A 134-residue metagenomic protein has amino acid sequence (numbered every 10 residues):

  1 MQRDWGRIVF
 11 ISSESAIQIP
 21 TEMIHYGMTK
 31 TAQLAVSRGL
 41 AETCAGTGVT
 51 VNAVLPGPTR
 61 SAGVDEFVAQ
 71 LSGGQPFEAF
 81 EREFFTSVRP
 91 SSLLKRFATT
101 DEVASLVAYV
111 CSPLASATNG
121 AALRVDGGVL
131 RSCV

Functional and structural regions predicted by a protein language model:
S13: Residue(s) in the substrate-gating loop at a strand-loop-helix junction that position the organic substrate next
Q18, V107-A108, L114, T118-V134: Short C-terminal tail/terminal secondary-structure segment of NAD(P)H-dependent dehydrogenase/reductase domains
Q18-I24, G46-T47, K95, P113: Active-site loop immediately N-terminal to the catalytic Tyr-X3-Lys motif of short-chain dehydrogenase/reductase
T29, S37: Active-site helix of classical SDR
A45, T50, T118-G120: Short, small/polar-rich loop/turn modules that mediate ligand/substrate recognition or access, typified
G46, P58-S91, S132-V134: A glycine/serine/threonine-rich, flexible loop-to-helix segment that serves as the NAD(P) cofactor-binding "lid"
T50-R60, C111, R124-D126: Conserved SDR Rossmann-fold cofactor-binding beta-strand/turn motif
F77, S92-V103: A conserved structural motif in NAD(P)-dependent oxidoreductases
